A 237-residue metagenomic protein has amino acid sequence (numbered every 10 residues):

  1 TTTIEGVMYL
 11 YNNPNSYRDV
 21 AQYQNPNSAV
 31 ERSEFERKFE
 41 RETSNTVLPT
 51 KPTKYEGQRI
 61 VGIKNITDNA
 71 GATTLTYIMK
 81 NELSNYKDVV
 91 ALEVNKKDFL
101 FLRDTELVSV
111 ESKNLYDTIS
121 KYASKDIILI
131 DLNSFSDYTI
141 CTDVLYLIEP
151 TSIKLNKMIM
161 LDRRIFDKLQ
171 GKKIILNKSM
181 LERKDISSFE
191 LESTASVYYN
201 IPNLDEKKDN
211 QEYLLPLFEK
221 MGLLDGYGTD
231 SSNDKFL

Functional and structural regions predicted by a protein language model:
T1, L132-Q211: Conserved catalytic-core segment of NTP-binding enzymes
T2-I60: Extreme N-terminal, non-catalytic leader segments that precede Walker-type/kinase nucleotide-binding cores
I4-V7, L115-I119, M158-D162, Y213-M221: Generic hydrophobic alpha-helical segments
M8-L10, L107, L129, T142 (+3 more regions): Hydrophobic transmembrane signal anchors and adjacent membrane-proximal interface regions, especially in viral
Y11, T76-S84, Y122, D162-F166 (+3 more regions): Hydrophobic, Leu/Ile/Phe/Ala-enriched alpha-helical segments that form helix-helix packing faces
N15, R59, K87-D88, G171-K173: Secondary-structure boundary/capping motif
R37-T46, D209-L237: NTP-binding/hydrolysis catalytic cores, primarily Walker-type P-loop NTPases
Y55-A70, Y77-N81, D88-I140, S152-I159 (+2 more regions): P-loop/Walker-type NTP enzyme "switch/lid" segment
